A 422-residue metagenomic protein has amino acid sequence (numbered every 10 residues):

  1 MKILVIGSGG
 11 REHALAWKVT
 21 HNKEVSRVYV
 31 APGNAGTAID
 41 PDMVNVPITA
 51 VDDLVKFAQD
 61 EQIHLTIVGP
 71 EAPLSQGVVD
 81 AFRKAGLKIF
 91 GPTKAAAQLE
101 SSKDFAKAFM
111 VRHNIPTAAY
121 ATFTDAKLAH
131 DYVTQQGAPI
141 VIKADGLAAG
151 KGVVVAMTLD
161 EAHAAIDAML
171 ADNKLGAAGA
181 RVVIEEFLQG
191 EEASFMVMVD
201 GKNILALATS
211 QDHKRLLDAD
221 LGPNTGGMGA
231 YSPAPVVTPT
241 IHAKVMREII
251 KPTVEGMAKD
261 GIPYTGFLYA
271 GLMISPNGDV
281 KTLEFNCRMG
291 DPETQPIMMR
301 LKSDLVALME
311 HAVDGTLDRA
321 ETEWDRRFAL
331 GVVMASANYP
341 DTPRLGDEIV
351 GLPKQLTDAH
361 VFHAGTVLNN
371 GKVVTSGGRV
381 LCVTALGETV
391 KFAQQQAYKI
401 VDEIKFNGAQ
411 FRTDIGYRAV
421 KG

Functional and structural regions predicted by a protein language model:
M1-K94: ATP-binding N-terminal substructure of ATP-dependent carboxylate-amine bond-forming enzymes
L4-V5, L99-V183, Q211, P235 (+1 more regions): Active-site nucleotide/adenylate-binding loops and adjacent lid/helix of ATP-dependent enzymes
H21, T37-I39, F90, R112-N114 (+12 more regions): Solvent-exposed alpha-helices and their adjacent loops that cap or buttress functional pockets in soluble metabolic
V155-T294: Internal nucleotide-binding/catalytic subdomain
E161-A164, P340-P343, E388-Q395: Short, conserved charged micro-motifs
M246-L268, N286-L356, N369: Active-site "cap" helix and flanking loop/linker of ATP-utilizing ligase/carboxylase catalytic domains
N369-N370, T375-G422: Generic C-terminus detector
